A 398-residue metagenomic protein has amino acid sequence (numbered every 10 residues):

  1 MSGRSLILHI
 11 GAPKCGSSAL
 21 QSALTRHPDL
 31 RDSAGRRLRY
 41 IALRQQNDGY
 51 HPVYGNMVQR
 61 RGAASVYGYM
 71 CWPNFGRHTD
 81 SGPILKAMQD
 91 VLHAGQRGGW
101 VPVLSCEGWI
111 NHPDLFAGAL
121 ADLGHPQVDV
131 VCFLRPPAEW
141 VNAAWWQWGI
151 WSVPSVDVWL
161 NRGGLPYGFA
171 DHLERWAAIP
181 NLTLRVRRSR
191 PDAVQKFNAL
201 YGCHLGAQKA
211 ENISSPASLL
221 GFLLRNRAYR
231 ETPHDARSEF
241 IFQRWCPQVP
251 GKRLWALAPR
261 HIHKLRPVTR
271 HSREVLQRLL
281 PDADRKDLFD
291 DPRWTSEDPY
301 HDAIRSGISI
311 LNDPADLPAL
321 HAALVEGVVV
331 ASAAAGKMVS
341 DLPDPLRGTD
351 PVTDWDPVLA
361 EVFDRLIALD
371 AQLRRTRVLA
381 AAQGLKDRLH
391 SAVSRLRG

Functional and structural regions predicted by a protein language model:
S2-R397: Anion-recognition interface
